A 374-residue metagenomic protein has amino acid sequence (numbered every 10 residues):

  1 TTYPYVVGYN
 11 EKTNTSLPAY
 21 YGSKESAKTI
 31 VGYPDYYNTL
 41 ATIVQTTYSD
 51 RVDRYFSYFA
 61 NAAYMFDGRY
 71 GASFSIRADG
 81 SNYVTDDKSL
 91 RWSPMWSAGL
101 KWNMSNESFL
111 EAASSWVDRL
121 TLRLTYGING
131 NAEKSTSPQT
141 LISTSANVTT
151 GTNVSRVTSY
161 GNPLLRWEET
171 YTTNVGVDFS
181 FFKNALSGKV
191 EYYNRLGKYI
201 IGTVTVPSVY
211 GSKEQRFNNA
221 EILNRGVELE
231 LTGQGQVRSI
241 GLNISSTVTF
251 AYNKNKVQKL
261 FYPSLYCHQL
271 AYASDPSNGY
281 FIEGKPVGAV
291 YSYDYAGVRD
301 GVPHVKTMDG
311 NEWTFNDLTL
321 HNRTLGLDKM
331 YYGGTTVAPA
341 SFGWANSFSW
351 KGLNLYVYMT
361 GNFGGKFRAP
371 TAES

Functional and structural regions predicted by a protein language model:
T1, D53-D86, R91-S108, T170-T173 (+5 more regions): Surface-exposed extracellular loop regions of Gram-negative outer-membrane beta-barrel proteins
T1-R69, Y126, Y160: Outer-membrane beta-barrel transmembrane domain signature of Gram-negative proteins, especially the mid-to-C-terminal
T2-A19, V84-K88, W92, A112 (+5 more regions): Outer-membrane beta-barrel and related beta-rich outer-membrane complex signature in Gram-negative bacteria
T2-K12, F217, Q236-T336, S374: Conserved small-residue
Y33-V44, A72-N82, T150-T158, V204-E214 (+3 more regions): Flexible, solvent-exposed coil segments and beta strand-coil junctions, predominantly the extracellular/periplasmic
L40-V44, D50, N362-S374: Extracytoplasmic gating/loop element in the C-terminal half of outer-membrane beta-barrel translocons and assembly
T47-S49, T85-D87, N162-R166, R216-A220 (+1 more regions): Outer-membrane beta-barrel domain signature
D118-L165, N194-F217, Q258-K259: Surface-exposed extracellular loop regions of Gram-negative outer-membrane beta-barrel proteins, predominantly
